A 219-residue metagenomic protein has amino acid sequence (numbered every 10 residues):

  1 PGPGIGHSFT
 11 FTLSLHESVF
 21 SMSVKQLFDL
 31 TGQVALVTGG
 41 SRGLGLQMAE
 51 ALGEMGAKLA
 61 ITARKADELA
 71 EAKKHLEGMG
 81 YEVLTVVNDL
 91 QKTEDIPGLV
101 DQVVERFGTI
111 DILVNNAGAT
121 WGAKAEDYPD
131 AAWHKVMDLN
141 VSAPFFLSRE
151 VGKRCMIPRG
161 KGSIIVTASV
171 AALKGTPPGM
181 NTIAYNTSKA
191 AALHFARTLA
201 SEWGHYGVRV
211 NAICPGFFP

Functional and structural regions predicted by a protein language model:
V34, S41-R42: Conserved glycine-rich cofactor-binding loop
L52, T109-D111, L193, W203-P219: Conserved Rossmann-fold SDR core element
A66-D67, V87-L99, D130: The beta1-alpha1 cofactor-binding region of Rossmann-like NAD(H)/NADP(H)-dependent oxidoreductases
K124-A125, P129-M137: Substrate-binding pocket helix/loop in short-chain dehydrogenase/reductase
S148, S188, A196: Active-site helix of classical SDR
K153, S201-E202: Alpha-helical segment proximal to the catalytic Tyr-Lys
S169: Residue(s) in the substrate-gating loop at a strand-loop-helix junction that position the organic substrate next
